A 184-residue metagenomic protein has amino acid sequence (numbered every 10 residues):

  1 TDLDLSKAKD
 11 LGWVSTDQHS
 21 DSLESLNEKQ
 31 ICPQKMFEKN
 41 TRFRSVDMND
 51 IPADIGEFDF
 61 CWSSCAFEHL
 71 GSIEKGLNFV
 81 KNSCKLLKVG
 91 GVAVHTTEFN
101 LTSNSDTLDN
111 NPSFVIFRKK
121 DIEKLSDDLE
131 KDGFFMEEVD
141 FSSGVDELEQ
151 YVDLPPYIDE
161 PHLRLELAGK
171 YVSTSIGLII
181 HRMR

Functional and structural regions predicted by a protein language model:
T1-D50: Class I SAM-dependent methyltransferase SAM/SAH-binding core
D2, V94-T97: Alpha/beta-hydrolase-fold catalytic nucleophile elbow
L5, E98-S103: Short "lid" loop at the C-terminus of a central beta-strand within the Rossmann-like core of SAM-dependent
F43, E138-R184: A C-terminal cap/extension of S-adenosyl-L-methionine-dependent methyltransferases that defines the acceptor-substrate
N49-C61: A short acidic, Gly/Pro-enriched loop at the edge of an enzyme's catalytic core that lines a small-molecule cofactor
D59-E74: A short SAM/SAH-binding and catalytic strip from SAM-dependent methyltransferases
G76-V92: A short glycine-rich, Lys/Arg-flanked "PGG" loop and its adjoining helix->strand segment in the class I
N104-D140: Conserved Class I S-adenosyl-L-methionine
